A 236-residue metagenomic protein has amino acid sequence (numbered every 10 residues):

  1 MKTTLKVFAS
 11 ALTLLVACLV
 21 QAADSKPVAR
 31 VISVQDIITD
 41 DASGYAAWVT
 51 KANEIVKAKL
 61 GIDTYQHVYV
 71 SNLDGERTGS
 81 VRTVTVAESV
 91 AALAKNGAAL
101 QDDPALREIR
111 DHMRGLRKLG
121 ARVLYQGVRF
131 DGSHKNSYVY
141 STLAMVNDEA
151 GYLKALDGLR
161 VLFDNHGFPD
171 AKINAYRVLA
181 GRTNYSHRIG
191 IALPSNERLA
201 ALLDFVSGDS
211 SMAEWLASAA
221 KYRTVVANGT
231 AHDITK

Functional and structural regions predicted by a protein language model:
M1-A9: Bacterial N-terminal signal peptides that target proteins for export
K2-T3, V20-A22: Intrinsic low-complexity, intrinsically disordered segments enriched in polar/basic residues
A9-A17: Bacterial N-terminal signal peptides
Q21-K236: Short S/T/G/P-rich N-terminal loop/turn motif that feeds into the first structured element of a domain
